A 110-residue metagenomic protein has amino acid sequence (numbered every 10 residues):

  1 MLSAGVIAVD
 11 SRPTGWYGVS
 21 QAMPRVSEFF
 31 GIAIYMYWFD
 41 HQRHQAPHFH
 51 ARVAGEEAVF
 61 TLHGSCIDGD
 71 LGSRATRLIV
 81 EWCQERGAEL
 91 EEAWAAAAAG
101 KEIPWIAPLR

Functional and structural regions predicted by a protein language model:
M1-R25, P108-R110: Intrinsically disordered, low-complexity and often Lys/Arg-enriched segments
G5-V9, M23, I34, G55 (+1 more regions): Intrinsic disorder/low-complexity segments
G15-Q45: Short, charged/polar N-terminal "headpieces" of proteins
M23-V26, E57-V59, G64, D68 (+1 more regions): Generic secondary-structure boundary/loop-capping signal
Y37-A75: A short, structured beta-strand/loop element
L78-R110: C-terminal structural segments of small proteins and small subunits
